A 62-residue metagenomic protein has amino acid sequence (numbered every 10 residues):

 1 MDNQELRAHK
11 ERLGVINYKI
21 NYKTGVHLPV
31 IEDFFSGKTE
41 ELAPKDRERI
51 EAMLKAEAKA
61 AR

Functional and structural regions predicted by a protein language model:
M1-L13, K59-A60: A short, Lys/Arg-rich alpha-helix, primarily the initiator
L6, N17, R47: Generic structural marker for isolated residues within well-ordered, non-membrane alpha-helices of soluble domains
K10, T24, F35, D46 (+1 more regions): DNA major-groove recognition helix of helix-turn-helix
K19-N21: Short alpha-helical "recognition helix" segments of helix-turn-helix
V26-E41: Recognition helix of helix-turn-helix/homeodomain-like DNA-binding domains that insert into the DNA major groove
A43-A61: DNA major-groove recognition helix of helix-turn-helix/homeodomain DNA-binding modules
